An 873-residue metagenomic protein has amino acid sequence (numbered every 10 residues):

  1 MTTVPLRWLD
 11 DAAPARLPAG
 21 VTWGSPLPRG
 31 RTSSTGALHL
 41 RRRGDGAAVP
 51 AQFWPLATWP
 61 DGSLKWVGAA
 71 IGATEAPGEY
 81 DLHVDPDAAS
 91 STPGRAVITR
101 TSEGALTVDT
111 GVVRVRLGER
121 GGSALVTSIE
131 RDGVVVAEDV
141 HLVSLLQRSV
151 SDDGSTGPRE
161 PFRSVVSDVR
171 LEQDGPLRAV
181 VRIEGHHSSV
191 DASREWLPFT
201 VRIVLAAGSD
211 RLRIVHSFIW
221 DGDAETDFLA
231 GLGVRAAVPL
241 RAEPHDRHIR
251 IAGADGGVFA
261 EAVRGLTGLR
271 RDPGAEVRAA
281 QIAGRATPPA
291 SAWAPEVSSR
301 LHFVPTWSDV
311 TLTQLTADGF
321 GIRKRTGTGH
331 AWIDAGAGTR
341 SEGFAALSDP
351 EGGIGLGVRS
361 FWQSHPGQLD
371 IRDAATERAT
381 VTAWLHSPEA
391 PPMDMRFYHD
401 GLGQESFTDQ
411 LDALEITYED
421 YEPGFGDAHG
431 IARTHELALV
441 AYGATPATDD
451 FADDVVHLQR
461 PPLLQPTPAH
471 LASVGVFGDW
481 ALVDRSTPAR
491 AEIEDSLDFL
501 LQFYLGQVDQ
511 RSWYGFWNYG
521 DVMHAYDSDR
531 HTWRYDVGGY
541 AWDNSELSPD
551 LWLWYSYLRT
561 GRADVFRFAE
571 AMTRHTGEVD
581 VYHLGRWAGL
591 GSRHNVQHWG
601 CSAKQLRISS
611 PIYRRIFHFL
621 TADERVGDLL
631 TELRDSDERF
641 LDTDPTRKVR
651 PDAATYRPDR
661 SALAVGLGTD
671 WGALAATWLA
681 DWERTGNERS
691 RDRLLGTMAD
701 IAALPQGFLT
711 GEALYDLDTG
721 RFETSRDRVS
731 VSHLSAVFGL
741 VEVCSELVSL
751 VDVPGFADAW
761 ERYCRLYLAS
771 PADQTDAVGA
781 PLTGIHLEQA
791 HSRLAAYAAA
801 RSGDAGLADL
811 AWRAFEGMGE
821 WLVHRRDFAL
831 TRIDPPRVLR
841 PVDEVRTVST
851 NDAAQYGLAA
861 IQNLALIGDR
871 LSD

Functional and structural regions predicted by a protein language model:
V4, Q502-G538, V579-G600, V626 (+4 more regions): Glycine- and aromatic-rich loop/turn segments at beta-sheet edges
W8-G36, G118, E225-P239: Surface-exposed beta-strand/loop patches in extracellular or lumenal glycoproteins
P26-A47, R235-G253: Solvent-exposed beta-hairpin/edge-strand motifs
R41-V67, Q404-I416: Solvent-exposed beta-strand/loop surfaces of large extracellular or lumenal domains
A69, A105-L463, Y519-A525, A541-N544 (+1 more regions): Beta-strand/loop-rich accessory regions of lumenal/periplasmic or secreted enzymes, predominantly carbohydrate-active
T74-P93: Surface-exposed interaction regions enriched in Ser/Thr/Asp/Glu that occur as long low-complexity tracts or repetitive
A337-G352, A379, M395-T417, Y421-G424 (+5 more regions): Substrate-binding groove/exosite segments of carbohydrate-active enzymes
A447-A469, A680-S730, S735-D873: Terminal, non-catalytic domain-edge segments
